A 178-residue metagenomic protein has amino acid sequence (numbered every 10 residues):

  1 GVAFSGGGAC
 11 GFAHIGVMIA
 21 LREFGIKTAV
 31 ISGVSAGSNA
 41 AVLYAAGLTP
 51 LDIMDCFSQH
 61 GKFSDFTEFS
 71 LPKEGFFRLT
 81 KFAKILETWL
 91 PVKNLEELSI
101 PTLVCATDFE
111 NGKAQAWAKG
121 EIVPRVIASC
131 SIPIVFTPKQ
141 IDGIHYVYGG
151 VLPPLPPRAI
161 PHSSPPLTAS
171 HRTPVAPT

Functional and structural regions predicted by a protein language model:
G1-V34, V42-T178: Patatin-like phospholipase
